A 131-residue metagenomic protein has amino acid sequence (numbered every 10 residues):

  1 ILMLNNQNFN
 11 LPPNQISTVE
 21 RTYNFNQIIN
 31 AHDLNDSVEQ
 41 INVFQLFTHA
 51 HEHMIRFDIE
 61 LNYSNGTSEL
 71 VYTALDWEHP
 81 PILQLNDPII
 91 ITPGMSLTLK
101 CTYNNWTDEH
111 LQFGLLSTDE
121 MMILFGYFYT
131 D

Functional and structural regions predicted by a protein language model:
I1-D131: Beta-strand-centric surfaces of beta-sandwich/beta-rich domains
